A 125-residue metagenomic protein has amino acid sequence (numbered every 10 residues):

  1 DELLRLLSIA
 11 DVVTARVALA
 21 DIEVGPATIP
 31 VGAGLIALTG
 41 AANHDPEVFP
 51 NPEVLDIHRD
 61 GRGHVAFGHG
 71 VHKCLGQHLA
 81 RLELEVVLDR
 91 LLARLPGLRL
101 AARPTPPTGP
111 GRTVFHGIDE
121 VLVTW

Functional and structural regions predicted by a protein language model:
D1-P26: Conserved cytochrome P450 K-helix E-x-x-R motif and the immediately C-terminal K′/meander segment
P30-V31: Residue-level recognition of short, solvent-exposed, well-ordered loop/turn junctions that link secondary-structure
L38-R62: Conserved cytochrome P450 K-helix/beta-meander segment immediately N-terminal to the heme-binding cysteine loop
A66: Divalent-cation-assisted or electrostatically stabilized phosphate/pyrophosphate-binding catalytic cores
L79-G109: Cytochrome P450 heme-binding "Cys pocket" and the immediately downstream C-terminal segment
F115-W125: Short, basic/aromatic-enriched C-terminal tail that caps enzymatic domains
